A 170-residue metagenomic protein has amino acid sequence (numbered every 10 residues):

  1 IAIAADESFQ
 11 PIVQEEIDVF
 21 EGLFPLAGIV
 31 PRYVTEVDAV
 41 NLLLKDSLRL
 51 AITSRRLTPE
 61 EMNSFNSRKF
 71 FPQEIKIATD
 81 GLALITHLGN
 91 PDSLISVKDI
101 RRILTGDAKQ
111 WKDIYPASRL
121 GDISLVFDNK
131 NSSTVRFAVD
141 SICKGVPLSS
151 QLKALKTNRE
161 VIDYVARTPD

Functional and structural regions predicted by a protein language model:
I1-D170: Flexible loop/hinge segments at secondary-structure junctions
